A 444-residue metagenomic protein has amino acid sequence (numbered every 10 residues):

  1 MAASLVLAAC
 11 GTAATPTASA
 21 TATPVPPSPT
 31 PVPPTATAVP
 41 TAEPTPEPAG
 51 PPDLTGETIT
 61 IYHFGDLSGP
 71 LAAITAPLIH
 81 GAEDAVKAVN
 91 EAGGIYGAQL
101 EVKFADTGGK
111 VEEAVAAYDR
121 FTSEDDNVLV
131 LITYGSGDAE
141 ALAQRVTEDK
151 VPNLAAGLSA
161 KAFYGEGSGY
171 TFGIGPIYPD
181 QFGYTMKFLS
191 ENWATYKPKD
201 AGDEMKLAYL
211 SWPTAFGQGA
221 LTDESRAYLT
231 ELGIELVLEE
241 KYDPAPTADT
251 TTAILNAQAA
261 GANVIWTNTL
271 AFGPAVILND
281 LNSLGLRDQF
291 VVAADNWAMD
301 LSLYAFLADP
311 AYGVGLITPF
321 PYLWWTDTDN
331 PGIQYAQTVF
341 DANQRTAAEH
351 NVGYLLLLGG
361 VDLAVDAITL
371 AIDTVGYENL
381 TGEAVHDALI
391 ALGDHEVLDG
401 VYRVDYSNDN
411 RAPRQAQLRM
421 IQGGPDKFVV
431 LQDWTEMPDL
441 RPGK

Functional and structural regions predicted by a protein language model:
C10-A49: Ser/Thr-rich, Proline-interspersed low-complexity disordered segments
P44-P48, L392-K444: Solvent-exposed, acidic/polar segments of extracytosolic/periplasmic ligand-binding ectodomains
G50-T55, Y62-E83, A105-E112, G135-S136 (+4 more regions): Extracytoplasmic "Venus flytrap"
P51, I59, H80-V102, A194-K199 (+1 more regions): Signal peptide-proximal N-terminal region of secreted/periplasmic/extracellular or secretory-lumen proteins
A73-H80, A92-E166, I174-I177, K241-T251 (+3 more regions): Beta-alpha junction/loop-to-helix N-cap segments that form part of ligand/metal-binding clefts
D126-K241, F290-T318, W324: Extracytoplasmic ligand/sensor domains, especially the bilobed periplasmic-binding protein
A271-P274, W324-A391: Extracellular/periplasmic ligand-binding modules, especially the Venus flytrap/periplasmic-binding
L281-L358, L431-D439: Extracellular/periplasmic periplasmic-binding protein-like sensory domains
